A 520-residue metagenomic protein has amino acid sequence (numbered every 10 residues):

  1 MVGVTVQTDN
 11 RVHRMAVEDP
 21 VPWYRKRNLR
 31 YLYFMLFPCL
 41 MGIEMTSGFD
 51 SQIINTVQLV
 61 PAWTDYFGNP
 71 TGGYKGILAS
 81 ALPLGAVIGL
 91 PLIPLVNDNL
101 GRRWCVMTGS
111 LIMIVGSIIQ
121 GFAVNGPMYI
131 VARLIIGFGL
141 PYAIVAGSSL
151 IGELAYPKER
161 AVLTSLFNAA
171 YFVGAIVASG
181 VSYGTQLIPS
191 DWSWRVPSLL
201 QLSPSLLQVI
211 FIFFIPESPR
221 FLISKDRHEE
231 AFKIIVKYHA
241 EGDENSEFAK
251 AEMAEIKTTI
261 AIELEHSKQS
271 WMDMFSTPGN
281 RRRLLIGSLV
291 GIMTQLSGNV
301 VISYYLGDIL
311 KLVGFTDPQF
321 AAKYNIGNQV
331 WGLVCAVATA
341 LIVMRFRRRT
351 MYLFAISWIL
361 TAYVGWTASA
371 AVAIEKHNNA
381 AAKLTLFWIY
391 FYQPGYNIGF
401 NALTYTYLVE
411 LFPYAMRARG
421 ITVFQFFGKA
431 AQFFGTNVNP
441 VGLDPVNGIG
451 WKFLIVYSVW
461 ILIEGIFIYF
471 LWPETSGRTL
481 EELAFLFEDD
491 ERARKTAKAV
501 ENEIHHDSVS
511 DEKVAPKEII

Functional and structural regions predicted by a protein language model:
V2-V236, E263-I520: Transmembrane-helix signature of 12-pass secondary carriers
Y238-A251: Short intracellular "coupling" helices and adjacent cytoplasmic loop segments at the cytosolic face of multi-pass
A249-E263: Cytosol/matrix-facing amphipathic helices and coiled-coil assembly/linker segments of eukaryotic membrane proteins
